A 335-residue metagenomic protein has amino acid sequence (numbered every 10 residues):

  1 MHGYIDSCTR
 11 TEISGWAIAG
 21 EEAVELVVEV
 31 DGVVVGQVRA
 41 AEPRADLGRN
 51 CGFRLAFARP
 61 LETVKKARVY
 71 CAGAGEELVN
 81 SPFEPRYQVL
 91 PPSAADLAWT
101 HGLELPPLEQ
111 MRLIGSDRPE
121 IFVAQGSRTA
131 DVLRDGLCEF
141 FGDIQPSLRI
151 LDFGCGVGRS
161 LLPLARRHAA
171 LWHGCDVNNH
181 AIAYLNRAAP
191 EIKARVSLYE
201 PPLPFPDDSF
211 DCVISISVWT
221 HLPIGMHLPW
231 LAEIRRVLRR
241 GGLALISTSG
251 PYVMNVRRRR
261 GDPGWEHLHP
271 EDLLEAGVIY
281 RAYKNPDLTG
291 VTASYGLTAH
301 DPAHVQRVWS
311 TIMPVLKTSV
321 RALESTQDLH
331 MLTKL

Functional and structural regions predicted by a protein language model:
M1-L90: Basic, ligand-binding patches in group-transfer machinery, especially extracytoplasmic/periplasmic segments
Q88-Q145, G156-P202, I224-P229, L245-L335: Class I (Rossmann-like) S-adenosyl-L-methionine-dependent methyltransferase catalytic domain, capturing the SAM-binding
S147-R149: Nucleotide donor/acceptor-binding cores
D152: Class I SAM-dependent methyltransferase core
P201-V213: A short acidic, Gly/Pro-enriched loop at the edge of an enzyme's catalytic core that lines a small-molecule cofactor
C212-G225: A short SAM/SAH-binding and catalytic strip from SAM-dependent methyltransferases
L228-R240: A short glycine-rich, Lys/Arg-flanked "PGG" loop and its adjoining helix->strand segment in the class I
